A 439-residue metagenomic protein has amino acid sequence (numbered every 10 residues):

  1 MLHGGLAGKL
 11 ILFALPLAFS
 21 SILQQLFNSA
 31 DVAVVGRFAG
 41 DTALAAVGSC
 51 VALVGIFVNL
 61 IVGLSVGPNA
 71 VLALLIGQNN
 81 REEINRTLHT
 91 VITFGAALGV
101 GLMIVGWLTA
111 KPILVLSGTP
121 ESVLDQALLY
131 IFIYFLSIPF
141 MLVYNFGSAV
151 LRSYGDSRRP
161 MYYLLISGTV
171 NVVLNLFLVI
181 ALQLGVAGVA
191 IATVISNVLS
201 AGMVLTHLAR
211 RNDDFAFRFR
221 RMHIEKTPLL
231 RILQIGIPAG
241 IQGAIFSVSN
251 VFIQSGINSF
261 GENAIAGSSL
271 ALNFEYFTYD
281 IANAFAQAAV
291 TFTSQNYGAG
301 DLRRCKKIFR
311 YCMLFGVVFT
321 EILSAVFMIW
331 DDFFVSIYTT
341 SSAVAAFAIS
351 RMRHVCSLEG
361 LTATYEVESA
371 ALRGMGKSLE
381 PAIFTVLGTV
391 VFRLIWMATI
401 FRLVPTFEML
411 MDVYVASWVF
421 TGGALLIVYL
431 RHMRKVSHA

Functional and structural regions predicted by a protein language model:
M1-A14, L72-S137, V179-I237, T293-L358 (+1 more regions): Short alpha-helical transmembrane segments in multi-pass integral membrane proteins
H3, A7-L26, A30, L53-L60 (+8 more regions): Residue-level signal for short hydrophobic patches within transmembrane helices of multi-pass membrane transporters
L12-D31, I133, Y144, S167 (+4 more regions): Transmembrane helical elements of multi-pass membrane transporters/channels
I22, L26-A45, L114-E121, F177-L184 (+5 more regions): Helix-terminus/linker motif at the lipid-water interface of multi-pass membrane proteins
A39-A52, A127-I131, A190, E262-F277 (+2 more regions): Small-residue hotspots at the loop-to-helix junctions and early N-terminal turns of transmembrane alpha-helices
L44-I104, M141-P160, G267-D331, T362-T385: Small-residue-rich hydrophobic transmembrane alpha-helices
I56-N59, N171-N175, A201-L205, F277-D280 (+3 more regions): Hydrophobic transmembrane alpha-helices of multi-pass small-molecule transporters
S65, I133-R152, P160-N171, V189-V204 (+4 more regions): Short runs within selected transmembrane alpha-helices of multi-pass transporters and secretion channels
